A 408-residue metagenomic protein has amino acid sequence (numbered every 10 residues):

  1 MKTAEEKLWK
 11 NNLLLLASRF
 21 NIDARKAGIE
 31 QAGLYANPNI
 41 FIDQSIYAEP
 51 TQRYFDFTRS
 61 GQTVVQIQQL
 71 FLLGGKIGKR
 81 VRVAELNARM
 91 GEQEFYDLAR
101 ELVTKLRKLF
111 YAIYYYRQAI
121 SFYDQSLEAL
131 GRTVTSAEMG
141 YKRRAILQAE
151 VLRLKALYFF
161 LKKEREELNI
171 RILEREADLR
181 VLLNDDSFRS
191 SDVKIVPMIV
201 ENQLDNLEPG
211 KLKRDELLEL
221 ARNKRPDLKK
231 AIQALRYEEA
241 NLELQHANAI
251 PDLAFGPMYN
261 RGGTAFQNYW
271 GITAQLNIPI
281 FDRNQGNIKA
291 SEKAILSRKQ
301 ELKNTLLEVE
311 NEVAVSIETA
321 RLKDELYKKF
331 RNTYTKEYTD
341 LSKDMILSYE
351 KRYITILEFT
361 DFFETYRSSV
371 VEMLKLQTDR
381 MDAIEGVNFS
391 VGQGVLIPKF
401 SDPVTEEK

Functional and structural regions predicted by a protein language model:
M1-A112, D252-L253: Short flexible linkers and secondary-structure junctions
M1-N39, D43-Q44, L70-F71, L147 (+7 more regions): Bacterial Sec-pathway N-terminal export signals of envelope proteins
E5, A17-A32, L98, L102-Y123 (+6 more regions): Amphipathic alpha-helical coiled-coil segments
A36-P38, L72, P251, N277-P279 (+1 more regions): Short, proline-centered helix/strand-breaking motifs
F41-L73, R80, V196-G210, L253-A290 (+1 more regions): Small/polar, glycine/serine/threonine/aspartate-rich low-complexity segments that form flexible
V81-E85, Q148-L157, I356-E364: Short, charged, amphipathic alpha-helical segments
F95-L220, S316-T319, K323, Y366: Periplasmic alpha-helical coiled-coil/stalk elements that build and connect Gram-negative outer-membrane
